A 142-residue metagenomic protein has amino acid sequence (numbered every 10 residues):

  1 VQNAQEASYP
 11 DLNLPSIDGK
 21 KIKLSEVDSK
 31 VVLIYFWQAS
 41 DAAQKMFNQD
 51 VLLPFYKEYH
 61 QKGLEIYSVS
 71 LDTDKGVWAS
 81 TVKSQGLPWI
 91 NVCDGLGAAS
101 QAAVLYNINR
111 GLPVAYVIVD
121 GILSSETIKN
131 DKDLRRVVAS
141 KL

Functional and structural regions predicted by a protein language model:
V1-S25: N-terminal "domain-start" segment that seeds a small globular fold
D18-K21, K75, L96-S100, D131: Structural motif corresponding to alpha-helix initiation and N-cap regions
I22-L52, E65: Short active-site neighborhood of thiol/selenol oxidoreductases, capturing the structured segment around
D28-K30, Q61, R110: Active-site acidic short loop of glycosyltransferases
F36-A39, V69-D72, D94-L96: Active-site-proximal beta-strand/loop segments in catalytic clefts of secreted hydrolases
K45-S84, A98-A103: Structural microenvironment flanking redox-active thiols in thiol-disulfide oxidoreductases
L87, G97-S140: Thiol/disulfide oxidoreductase modules built on the thioredoxin-like
